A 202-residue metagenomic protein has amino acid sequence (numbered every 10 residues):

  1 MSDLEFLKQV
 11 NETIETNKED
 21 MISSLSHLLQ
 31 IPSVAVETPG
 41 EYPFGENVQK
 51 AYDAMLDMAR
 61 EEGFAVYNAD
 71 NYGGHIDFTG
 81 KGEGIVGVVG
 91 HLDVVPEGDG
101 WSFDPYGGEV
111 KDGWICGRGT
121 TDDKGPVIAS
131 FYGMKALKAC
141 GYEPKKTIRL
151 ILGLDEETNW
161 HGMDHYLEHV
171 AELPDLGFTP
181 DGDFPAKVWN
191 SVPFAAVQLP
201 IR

Functional and structural regions predicted by a protein language model:
S2-R118, P144: Acidic/His- and Gly-rich active-site-bordering loop/insert found across diverse amide/peptide-bond hydrolases
W114-I128: Glycine/serine-rich anion-binding loops at beta->alpha junctions that coordinate negatively charged ligand groups
K124-R202: Fold-level recognition of mixed alpha/beta catalytic cores in primary-metabolism enzymes, strongest
